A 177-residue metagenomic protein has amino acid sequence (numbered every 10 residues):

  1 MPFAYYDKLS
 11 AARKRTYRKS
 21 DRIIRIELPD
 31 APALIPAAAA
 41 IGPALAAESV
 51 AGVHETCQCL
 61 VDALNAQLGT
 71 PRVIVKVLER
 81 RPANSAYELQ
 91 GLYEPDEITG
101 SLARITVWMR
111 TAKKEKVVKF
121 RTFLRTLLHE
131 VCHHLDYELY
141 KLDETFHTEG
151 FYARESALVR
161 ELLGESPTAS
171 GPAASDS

Functional and structural regions predicted by a protein language model:
M1-A51: N-terminal low-structure segments adjacent to metalloprotease catalytic domains across cellular compartments
E48-A103, L162-T168: Auxiliary, metal-adjacent structural segments of Zn-dependent hydrolase domains
V50, R121, E144: Flexible, glycine- and charge-enriched loops at secondary-structure boundaries
D62-A66, H133, A157: A generic structural signal for well-ordered alpha-helical segments enriched in polar/charged residues
A83-R121, H134-E138, H147-L158: Active-site scaffold of zinc-dependent metalloenzymes
T122-V131: Short alpha-helical catalytic segment bearing the HExxH-like zincin motif of zinc-dependent metalloproteases
L142-S177: Post-HExxH zinc-binding segment in Zn-dependent metallohydrolases
